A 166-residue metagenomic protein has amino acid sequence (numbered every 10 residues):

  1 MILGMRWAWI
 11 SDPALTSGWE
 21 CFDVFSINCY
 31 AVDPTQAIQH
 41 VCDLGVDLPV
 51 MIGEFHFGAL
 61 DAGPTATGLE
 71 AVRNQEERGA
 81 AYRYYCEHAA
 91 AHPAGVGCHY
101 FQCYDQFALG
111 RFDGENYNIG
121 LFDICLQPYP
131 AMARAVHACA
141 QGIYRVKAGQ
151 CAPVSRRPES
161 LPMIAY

Functional and structural regions predicted by a protein language model:
M1-G68, R83, E87: Glycoside hydrolase catalytic-domain groove-lining segments
S26, R73-N74: A generic structural signal for short
C29, V50-G53, E76-R78, F122-Q127 (+1 more regions): Glycine-rich loops and low-complexity Gly/Arg-rich segments that provide flexible linkers or classic glycine-based
D61-E70, G110-N118: Histidine/acidic-residue-rich catalytic or RNA/ligand-binding cores of hydrolases and nuclease-related proteins
T67-R73, L126-Q127: Short, exposed beta-strand "edge-strand" segments with a Pro/Gly-rich flavor and a Y/T-containing core
Q75-R78, Y82-Y117: Long, C-terminal catalytic modules of enzymes
F101-Y166: Aromatic-rich peripheral "rim/lid" segments of glycoside hydrolase catalytic domains that contact and position glycan
